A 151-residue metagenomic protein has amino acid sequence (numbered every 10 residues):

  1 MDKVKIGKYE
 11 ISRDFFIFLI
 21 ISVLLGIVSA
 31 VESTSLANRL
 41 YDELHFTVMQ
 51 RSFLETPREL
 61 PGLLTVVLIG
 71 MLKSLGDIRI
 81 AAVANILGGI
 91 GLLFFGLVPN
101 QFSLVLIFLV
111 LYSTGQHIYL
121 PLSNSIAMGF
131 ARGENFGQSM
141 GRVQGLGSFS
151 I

Functional and structural regions predicted by a protein language model:
K8-R58, G62: Helix-loop boundary and gating motifs at the non-cytosolic
D14-F15, D77, N124, R132-G137: Cytoplasm-facing, short amphipathic helices at loop-to-helix transitions on the intracellular side of 12-TM secondary
V23, G91, S103-Y119: Hydrophobic core of transmembrane alpha-helices in multi-pass small-molecule transporters, especially MFS/SLC-type
L36, I118-A131: Intracellular juxtamembrane helix-capping segments at the cytosolic ends of symmetry-related transmembrane helices
Q50, N135-R142: Cytoplasmic loop-to-transmembrane helix junctions
L64-I78: Helix-to-loop junctions at the C-terminal end of transmembrane segments in multipass secondary transporters
I86-N100: C-terminal ends and interior cores of transmembrane alpha-helices in multi-pass membrane transporters/permeases
G141-I151: Glycine-rich segments within core transmembrane alpha-helices of 12-TM secondary carriers
